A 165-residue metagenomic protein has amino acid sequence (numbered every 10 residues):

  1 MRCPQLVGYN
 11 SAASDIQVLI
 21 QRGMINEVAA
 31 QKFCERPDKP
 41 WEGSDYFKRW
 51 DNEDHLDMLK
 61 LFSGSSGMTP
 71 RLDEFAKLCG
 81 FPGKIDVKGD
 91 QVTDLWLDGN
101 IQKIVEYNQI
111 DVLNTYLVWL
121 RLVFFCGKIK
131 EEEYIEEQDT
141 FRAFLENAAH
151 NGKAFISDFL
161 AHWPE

Functional and structural regions predicted by a protein language model:
C3-E106, I110-E132, F144-H150: Metal-dependent phosphoesterase core characteristic of DEDDh/y 3'-5' exonuclease domains
E133-E165: C-terminal accessory extensions appended to soluble enzyme cores
